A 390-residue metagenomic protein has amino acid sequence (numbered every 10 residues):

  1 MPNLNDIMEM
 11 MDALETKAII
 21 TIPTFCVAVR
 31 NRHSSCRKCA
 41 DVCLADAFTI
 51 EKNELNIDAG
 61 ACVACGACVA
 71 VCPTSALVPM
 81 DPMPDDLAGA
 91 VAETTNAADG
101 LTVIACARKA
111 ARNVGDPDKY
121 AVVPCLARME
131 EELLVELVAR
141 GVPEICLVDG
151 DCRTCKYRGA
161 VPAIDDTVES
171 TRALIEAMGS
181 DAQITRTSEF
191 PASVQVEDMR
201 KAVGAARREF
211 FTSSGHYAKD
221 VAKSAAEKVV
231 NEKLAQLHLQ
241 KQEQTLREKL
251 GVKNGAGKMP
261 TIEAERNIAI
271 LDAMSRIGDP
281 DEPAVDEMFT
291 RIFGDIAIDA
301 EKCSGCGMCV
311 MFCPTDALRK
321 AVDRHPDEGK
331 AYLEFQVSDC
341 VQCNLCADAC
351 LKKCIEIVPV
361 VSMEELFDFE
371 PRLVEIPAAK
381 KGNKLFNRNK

Functional and structural regions predicted by a protein language model:
M1-A13, A18, T24, A28 (+8 more regions): Flanking helices and flexible, charged tails adjoining ferredoxin-like Fe-S electron-transfer domains in multi-subunit
M1-V42, D46, D99-A110, A192-V203 (+4 more regions): Ferredoxin-type iron-sulfur electron-transfer modules and their immediate structural context
S34-D58, A67-D85, M308-E328, L345-M363: Iron-sulfur cluster-binding cysteine motifs and their immediate structural context in ferredoxin-like electron-transfer
K38-D41, A47-A70, I145, R153-A202 (+1 more regions): Extended, hydrophobic interaction surfaces within ordered domains
K330-E334: A cross-kingdom feature marking solvent-exposed beta-strand/loop segments within repeated, beta-rich binding/scaffold
